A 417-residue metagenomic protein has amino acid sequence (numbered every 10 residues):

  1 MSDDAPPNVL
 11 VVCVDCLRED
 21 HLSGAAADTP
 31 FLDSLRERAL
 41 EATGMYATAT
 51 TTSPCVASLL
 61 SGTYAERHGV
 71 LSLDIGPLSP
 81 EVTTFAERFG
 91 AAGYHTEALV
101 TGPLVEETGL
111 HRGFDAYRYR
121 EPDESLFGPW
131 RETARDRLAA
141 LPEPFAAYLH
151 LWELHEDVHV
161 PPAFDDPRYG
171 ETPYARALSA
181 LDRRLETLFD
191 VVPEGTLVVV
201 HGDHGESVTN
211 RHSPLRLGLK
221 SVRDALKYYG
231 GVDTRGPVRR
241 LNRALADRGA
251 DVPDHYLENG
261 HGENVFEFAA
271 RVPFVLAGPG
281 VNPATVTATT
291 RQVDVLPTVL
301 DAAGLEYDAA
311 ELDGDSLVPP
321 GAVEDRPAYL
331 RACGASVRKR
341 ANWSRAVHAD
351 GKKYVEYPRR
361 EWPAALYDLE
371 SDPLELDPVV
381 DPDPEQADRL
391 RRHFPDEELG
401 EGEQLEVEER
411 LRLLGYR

Functional and structural regions predicted by a protein language model:
M1-R417: Catalytic domains that recognize anionic headgroups
